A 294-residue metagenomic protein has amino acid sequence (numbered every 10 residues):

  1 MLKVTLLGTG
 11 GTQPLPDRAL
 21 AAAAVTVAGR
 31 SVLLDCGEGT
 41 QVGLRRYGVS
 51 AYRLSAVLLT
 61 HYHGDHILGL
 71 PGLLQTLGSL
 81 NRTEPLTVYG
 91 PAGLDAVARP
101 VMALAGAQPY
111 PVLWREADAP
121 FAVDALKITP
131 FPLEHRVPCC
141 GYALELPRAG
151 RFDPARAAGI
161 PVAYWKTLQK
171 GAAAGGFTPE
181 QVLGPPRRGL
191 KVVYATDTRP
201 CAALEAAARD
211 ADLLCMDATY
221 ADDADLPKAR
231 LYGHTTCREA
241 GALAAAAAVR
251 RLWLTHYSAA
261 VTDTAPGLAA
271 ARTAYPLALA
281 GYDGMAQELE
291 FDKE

Functional and structural regions predicted by a protein language model:
M1-Y47, P85, Y142-L144, G150-R151 (+2 more regions): Conserved beta-strand hairpin/beta-sheet module of binuclear metal-dependent hydrolase folds, prominently
T5, Y89, L113-A117, T129-F131 (+1 more regions): General small-molecule cofactor/ligand-binding pocket signal
L34-G37, L54-Y62, G90-P91, V193-T198 (+3 more regions): Active-site neighborhood of phospho(di)ester-bond hydrolases with catalytic His/Asp-centered motifs
E38-Y89, P111-D118: Active-site metal-binding motif and surrounding structural segment of the metallo-beta-lactamase
G69-L77, A98-V101, T262-A270: Metal-dependent catalytic neighborhoods of phosphoester/phosphodiester hydrolases
G93-A105, W114-D118: A gly/proline- and charged-residue-enriched helix-loop-helix capping module
L126-A207, L213-C215: Active-site-proximal loop/helix segment associated with metal-binding centers of metalloenzymes
A202-E294: Binuclear metal-ion centers of metallo-dependent hydrolases, dominated by the metallo-beta-lactamase
